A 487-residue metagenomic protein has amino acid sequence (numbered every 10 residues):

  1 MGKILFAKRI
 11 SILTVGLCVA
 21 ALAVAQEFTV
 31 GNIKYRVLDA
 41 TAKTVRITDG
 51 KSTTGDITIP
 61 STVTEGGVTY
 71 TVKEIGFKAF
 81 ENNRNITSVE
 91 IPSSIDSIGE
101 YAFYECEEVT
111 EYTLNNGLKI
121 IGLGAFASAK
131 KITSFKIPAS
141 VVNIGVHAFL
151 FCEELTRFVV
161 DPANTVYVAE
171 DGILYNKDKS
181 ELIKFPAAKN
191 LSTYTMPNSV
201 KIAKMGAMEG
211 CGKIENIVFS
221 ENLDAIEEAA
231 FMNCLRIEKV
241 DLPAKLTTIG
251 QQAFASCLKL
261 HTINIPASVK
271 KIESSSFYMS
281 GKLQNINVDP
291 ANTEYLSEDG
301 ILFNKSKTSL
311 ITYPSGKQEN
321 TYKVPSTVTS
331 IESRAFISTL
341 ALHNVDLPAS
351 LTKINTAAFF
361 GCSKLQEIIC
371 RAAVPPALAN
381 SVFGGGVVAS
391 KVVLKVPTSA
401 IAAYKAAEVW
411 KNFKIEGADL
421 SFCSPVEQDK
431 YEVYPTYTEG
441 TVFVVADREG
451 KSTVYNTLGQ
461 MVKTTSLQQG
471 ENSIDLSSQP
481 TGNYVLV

Functional and structural regions predicted by a protein language model:
G2-T14: Bacterial N-terminal signal peptides that target proteins for export
A23-E27: Boundary at the C-terminal end of the N-terminal hydrophobic targeting segment
N32, A40-A42, S52-E74, R84-S97 (+12 more regions): Structural signature of tandem-repeat unit edges
F77-K78, G99-A102, G122-A125, V146-A148 (+8 more regions): Consensus positions within tandem repeat domains that build extended binding/scaffold surfaces
S381-G386: A structural signal for leucine-rich repeat
A406-F422: A recurrent domain-boundary module in secreted/ectodomain proteins
S424-V487: C-terminal outer-membrane/trafficking sorting elements
